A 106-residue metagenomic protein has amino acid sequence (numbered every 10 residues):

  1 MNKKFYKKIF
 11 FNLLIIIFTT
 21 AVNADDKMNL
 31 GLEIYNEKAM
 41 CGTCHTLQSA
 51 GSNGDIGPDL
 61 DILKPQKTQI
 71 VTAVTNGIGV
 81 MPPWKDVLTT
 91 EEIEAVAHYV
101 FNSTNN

Functional and structural regions predicted by a protein language model:
M1-D25, N106: N-terminal export/targeting leaders of redox proteins
T19-N36, Q69: Electrostatic cytochrome c docking/interface patches
D26, G51, N102-N106: Inter-heme linker and motif-flanking segments adjacent to c-type heme-binding CXXCH motifs in c-type cytochromes
L32-E33, G42-I78, V87: Gly/Gly-Pro-rich "capping" loops immediately C-terminal to redox-active cysteine motifs in periplasmic/lumenal
N36, T75, G79, H98-N105: Sec-exported extracytoplasmic/periplasmic mature domains
A39: Cys/His-enriched microdomains
D86-N106: C-terminal capping alpha-helices of c-type cytochrome domains
